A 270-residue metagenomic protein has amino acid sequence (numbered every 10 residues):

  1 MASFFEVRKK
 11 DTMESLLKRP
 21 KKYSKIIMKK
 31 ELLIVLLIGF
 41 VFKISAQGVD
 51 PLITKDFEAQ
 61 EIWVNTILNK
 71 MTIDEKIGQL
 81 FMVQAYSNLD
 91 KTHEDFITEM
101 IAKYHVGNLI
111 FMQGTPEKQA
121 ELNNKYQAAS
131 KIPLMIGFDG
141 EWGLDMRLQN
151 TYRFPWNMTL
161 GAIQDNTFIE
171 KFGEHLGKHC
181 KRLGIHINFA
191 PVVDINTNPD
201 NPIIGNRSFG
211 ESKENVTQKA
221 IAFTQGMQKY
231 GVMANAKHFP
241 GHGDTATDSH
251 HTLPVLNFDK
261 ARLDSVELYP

Functional and structural regions predicted by a protein language model:
M1, T12-V49: Bacterial Sec-dependent N-terminal signal peptides
D56-N88: Mature N-terminal segment immediately following signal peptide/propeptide cleavage in secreted/periplasmic
I62-L68, T92-F96, S265-P270: Alpha-helical scaffolding within the catalytic cores of extracellular/periplasmic polymer-degrading hydrolases
Y86-V216, H238, G243-D259: Enzymes and membrane/adaptor proteins characterized by extended Gly/Ser/Thr/Asp/Glu-rich, aromatic-dotted
E211, N215-Y230: Alpha-helix-loop-beta-strand connector modules within alpha/beta enzyme cores
M227-N235, R262, V266-P270: Phosphate/pyrophosphate-binding betaalpha-module
